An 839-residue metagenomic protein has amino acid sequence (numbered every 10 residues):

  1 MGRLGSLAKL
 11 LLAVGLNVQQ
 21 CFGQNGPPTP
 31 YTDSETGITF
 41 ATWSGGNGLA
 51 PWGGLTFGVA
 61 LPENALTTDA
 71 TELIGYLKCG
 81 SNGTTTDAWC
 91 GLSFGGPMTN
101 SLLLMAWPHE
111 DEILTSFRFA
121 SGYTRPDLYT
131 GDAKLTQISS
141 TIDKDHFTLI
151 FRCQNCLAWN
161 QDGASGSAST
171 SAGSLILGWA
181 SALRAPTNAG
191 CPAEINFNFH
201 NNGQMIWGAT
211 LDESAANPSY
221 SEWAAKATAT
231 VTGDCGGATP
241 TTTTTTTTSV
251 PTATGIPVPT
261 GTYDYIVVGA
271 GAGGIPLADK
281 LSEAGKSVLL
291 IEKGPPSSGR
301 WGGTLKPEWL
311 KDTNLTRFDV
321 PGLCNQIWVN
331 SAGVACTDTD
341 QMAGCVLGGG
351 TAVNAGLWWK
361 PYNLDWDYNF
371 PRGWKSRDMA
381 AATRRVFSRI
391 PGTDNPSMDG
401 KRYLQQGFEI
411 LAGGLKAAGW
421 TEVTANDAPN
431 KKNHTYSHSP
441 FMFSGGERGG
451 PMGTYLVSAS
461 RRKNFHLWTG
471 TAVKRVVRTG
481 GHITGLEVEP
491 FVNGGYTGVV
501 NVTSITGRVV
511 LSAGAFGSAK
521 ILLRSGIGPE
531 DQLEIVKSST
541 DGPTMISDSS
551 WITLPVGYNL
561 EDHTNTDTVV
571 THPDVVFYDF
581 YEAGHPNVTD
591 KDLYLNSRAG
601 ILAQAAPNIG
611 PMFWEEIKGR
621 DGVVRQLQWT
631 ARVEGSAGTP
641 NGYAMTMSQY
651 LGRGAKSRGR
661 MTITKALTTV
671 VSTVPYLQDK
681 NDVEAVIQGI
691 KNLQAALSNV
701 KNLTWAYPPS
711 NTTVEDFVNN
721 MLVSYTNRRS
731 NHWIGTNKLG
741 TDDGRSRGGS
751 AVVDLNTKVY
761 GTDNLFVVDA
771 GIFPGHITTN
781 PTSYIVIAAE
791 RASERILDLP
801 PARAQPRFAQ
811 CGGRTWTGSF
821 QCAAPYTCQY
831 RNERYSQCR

Functional and structural regions predicted by a protein language model:
M1-G26: Fungal secretory targeting signals
F22-T239: Extracellular-facing/secreted segment signature in eukaryotic proteins
P259-G273: Beta1/beta-strand and adjacent pyrophosphate-binding region of the FAD-binding site in flavoprotein oxidoreductases
P276, K280-E283, S287, G294-R300 (+3 more regions): Glycine-rich loop(s) and the adjacent beta-strand/alpha-helix scaffold that form part
L310-A417, S648-T673: Redox-cofactor-proximal catalytic regions of oxidoreductases
N363-D365, N369-T479, I483: Conserved redox-cofactor binding core of oxidoreductases
T469-T479, A695, V700-H776, R803: A glycine-rich dinucleotide-binding beta-alpha-beta segment and adjacent secondary-structure elements that constitute
T566-V683, S730, G735, D743 (+2 more regions): FAD cofactor-binding and catalytic pocket of flavoenzymes
